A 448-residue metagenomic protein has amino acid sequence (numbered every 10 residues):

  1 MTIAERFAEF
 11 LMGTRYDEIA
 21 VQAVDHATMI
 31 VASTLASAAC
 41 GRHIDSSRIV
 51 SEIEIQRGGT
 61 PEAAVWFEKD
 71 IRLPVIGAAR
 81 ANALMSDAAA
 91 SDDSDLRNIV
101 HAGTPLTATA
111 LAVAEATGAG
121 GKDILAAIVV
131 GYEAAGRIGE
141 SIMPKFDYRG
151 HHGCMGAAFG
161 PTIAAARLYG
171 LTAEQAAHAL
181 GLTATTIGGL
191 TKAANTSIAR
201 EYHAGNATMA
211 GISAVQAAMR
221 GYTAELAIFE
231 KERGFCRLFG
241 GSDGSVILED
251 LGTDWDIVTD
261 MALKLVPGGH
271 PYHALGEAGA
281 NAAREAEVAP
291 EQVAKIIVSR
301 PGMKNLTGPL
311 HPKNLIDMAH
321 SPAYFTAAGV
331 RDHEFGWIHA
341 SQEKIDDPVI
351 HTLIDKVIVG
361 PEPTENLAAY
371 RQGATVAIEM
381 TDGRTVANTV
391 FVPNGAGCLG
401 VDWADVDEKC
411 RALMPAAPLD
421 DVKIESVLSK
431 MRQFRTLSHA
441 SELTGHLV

Functional and structural regions predicted by a protein language model:
M1-I99, N195, A199-M209, S213-V448: Terminal-appendage/accessory-domain detector
V24, T28, A32, L106 (+3 more regions): Hydrophobic face of alpha-helices
T34-L35, L106-V113, I128-A135, A158-Y169 (+3 more regions): Buried hydrophobic packing segments
A83-G139: Hydrophobic alpha-helical hairpins/lids featuring a short glycine-rich hinge
S86, P105-T107, E133-A134, T185-G189 (+2 more regions): Short connector loops/turns at beta-strand edges and beta->alpha or beta->beta junctions
H101-A102, H151-H152, H273: Histidine-centered active-site/metal-ligand motif
A114-S213, E225-E232: Glycine-rich, mobile lid/loop segments that gate access to catalytic sites or pores
